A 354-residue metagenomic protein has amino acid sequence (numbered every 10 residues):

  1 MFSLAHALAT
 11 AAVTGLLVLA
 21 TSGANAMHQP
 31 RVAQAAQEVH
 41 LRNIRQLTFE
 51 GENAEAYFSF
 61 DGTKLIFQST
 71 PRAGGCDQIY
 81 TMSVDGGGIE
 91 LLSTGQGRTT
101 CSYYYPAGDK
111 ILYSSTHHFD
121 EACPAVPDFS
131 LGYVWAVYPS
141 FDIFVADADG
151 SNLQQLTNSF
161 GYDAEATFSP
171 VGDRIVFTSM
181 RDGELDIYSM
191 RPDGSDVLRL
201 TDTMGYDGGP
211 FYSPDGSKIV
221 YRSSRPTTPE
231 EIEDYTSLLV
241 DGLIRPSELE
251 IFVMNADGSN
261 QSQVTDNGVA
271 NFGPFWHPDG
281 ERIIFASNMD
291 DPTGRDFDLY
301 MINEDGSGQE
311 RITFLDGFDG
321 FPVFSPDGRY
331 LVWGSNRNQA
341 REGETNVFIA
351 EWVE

Functional and structural regions predicted by a protein language model:
T10-A20: Bacterial N-terminal signal peptides
R31-G51: A short helix->beta-strand "capping" segment at the edge of beta-propeller domains
N43-Q46, G87-E90, Y133, S151-Q154 (+3 more regions): Predominantly a core beta-strand signature of beta-propeller blades across repeat-based propeller domains
F49-E52, S69-I79, T94-T99, S114-D142 (+9 more regions): A flexible loop/linker signature enriched in serine peptidases of the S9 family
F60-D61, P106-A107, P170-V171, P214-D215 (+2 more regions): Residue-level detector of Asp-centered blade-edge/turn motifs that repeat once per structural unit in beta-propeller
L65-I66, I111, I175, I219 (+2 more regions): Hydrophobic beta-strand positions that form the internal "hydrophobic ladder" of WD40/Gbeta-like beta-propeller blades
S83-G87, D147-S151, R191-S195, N255-S259 (+2 more regions): Short loop/turn segments that connect beta-strands within beta-propeller blades
